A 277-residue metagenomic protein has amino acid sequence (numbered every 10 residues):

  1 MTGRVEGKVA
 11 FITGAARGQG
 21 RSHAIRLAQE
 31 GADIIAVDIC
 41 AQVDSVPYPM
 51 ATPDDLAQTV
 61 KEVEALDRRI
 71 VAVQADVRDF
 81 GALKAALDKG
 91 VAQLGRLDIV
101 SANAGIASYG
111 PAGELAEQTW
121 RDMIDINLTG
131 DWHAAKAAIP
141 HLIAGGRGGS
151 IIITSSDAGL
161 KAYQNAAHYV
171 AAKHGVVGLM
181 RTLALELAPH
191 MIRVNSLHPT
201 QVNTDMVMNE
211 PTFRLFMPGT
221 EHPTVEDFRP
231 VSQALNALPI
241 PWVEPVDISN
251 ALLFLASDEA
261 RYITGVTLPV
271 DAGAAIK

Functional and structural regions predicted by a protein language model:
G3-I39: Canonical Rossmann dinucleotide-binding motif of NAD(H)/NADP(H)-dependent dehydrogenases/reductases, specifically
V63, P111-A112, A116-I124, S232: Substrate-binding pocket helix/loop in short-chain dehydrogenase/reductase
A135, A172, M180: Active-site helix of classical SDR
S156: Residue(s) in the substrate-gating loop at a strand-loop-helix junction that position the organic substrate next
K161, P239-I240, L252-L253, T264-K277: Short C-terminal tail/terminal secondary-structure segment of NAD(P)H-dependent dehydrogenase/reductase domains
A188, R193, I263-G265: Short, small/polar-rich loop/turn modules that mediate ligand/substrate recognition or access, typified
V225, N236-I248: A conserved structural motif in NAD(P)-dependent oxidoreductases
